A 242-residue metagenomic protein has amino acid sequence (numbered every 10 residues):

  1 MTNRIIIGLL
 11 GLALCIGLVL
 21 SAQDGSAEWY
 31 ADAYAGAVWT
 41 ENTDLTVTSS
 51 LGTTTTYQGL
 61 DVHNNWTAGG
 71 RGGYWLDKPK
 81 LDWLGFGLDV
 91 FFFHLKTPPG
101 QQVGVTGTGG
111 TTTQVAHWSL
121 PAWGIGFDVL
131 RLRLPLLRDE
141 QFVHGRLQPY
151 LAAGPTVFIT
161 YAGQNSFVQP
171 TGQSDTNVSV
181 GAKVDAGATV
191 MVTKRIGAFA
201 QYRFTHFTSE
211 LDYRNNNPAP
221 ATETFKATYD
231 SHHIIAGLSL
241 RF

Functional and structural regions predicted by a protein language model:
M1-E28: Cleavable N-terminal export/targeting peptides
Q23-A31, A35-V47, Q58-G59, R71-G72 (+5 more regions): Transmembrane beta-barrel domains of bacterial outer-membrane proteins
A33-W39, L88-H94, L151-I159, A188 (+1 more regions): Transmembrane beta-barrel strands of outer-membrane/channel proteins
T40-W66, F93-I125, F158-S179, F207-H233: Extracellular/periplasm-exposed beta-strand and loop segments of Gram-negative cell-envelope proteins, dominated by
W66-A68, G87, S179-V190: Transmembrane beta-barrel strand/turn architecture of Gram-negative outer membrane proteins
R71-S166, S231-F242: Gram-negative (and chloroplast) outer-membrane scaffold detector with strong preference for beta-barrel transmembrane
P79-L81, V190-A198: Repeated loop/turn-to-beta-strand initiation elements of outer-membrane beta-barrel proteins
A186, A198-A200, L238: Hydrophobic packing within well-folded, soluble alpha/beta domains
